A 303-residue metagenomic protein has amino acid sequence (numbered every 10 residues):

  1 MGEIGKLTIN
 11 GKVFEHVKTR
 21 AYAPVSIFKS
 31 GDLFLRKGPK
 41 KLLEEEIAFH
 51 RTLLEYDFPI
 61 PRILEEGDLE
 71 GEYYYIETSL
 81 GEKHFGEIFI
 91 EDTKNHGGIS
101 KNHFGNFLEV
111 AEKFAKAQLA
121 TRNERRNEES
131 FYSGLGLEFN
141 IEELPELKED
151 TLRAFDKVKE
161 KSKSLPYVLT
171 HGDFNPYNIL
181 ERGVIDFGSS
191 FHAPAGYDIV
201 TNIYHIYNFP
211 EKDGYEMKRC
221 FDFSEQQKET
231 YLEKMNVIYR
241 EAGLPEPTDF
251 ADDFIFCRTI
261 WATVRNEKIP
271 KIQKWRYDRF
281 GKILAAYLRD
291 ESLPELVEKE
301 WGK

Functional and structural regions predicted by a protein language model:
G2, R122-G172: An alpha-helical support segment within catalytic cores of ATP-dependent transferases
K18, P24-S30, D156-Y197: Active-site acidic catalytic loop and adjacent metal/ATP-binding pocket of ATP-dependent phosphoryl transfer enzymes
K18-I47: ATP-binding glycine-rich loop module of kinase domains
R62-Y73: Short beta-strand micro-motifs within the conserved protein kinase catalytic domain, predominantly in the N-lobe
G71-H84: Conserved short submotifs of the Hanks-type protein kinase catalytic core that shape the nucleotide-binding pocket
K83-S130, L152, V158-S162: Conserved kinase catalytic-core helix
I199-G243, I255-R276: Active-site activation/catalytic loop segments of kinase-like enzymes and analogous catalytic loops in related
C257-K303: ATP/Mg2+ or Mg2+-diphosphate-binding catalytic cores that bind nucleotide phosphates or diphosphates via glycine-rich
